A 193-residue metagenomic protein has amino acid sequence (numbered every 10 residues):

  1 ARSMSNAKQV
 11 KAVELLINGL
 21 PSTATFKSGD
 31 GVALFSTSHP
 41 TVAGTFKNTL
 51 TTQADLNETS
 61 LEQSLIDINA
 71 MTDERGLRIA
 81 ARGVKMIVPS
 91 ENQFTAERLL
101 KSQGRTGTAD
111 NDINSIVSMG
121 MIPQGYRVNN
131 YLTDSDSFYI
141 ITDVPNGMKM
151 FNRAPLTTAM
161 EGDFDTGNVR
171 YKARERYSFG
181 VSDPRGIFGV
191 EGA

Functional and structural regions predicted by a protein language model:
A1-T25, M86, Y171-A173: Long, contiguous amphipathic alpha-helices that act as assembly "spine/axial" helices in icosahedral shell and virion
G29: Conserved nucleotide-state-sensing and coupling region of NTP-binding domains
F35-D73, A80-K85, E91-A193: Sequence/fold signature of self-assembling virion shell proteins
